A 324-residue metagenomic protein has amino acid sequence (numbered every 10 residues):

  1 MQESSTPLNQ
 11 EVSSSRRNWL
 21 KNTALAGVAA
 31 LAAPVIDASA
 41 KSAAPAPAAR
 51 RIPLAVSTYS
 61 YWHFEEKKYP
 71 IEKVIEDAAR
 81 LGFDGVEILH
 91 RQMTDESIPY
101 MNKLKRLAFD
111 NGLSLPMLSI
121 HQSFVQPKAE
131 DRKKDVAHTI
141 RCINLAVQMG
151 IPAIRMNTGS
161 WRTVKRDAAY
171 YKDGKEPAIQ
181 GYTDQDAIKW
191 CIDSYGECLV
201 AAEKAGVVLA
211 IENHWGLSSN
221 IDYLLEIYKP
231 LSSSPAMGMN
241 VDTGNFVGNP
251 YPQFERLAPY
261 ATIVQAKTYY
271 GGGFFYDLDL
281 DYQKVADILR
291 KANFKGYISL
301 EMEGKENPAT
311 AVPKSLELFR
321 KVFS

Functional and structural regions predicted by a protein language model:
Q2-P34, S39-A55, W62-L81, S218-S324: Histidine-acidic metal/acid-base catalytic patches
A24-A33, L107-S114, V125-G238: Active-site acidic/histidine proton-transfer and metal-coordination neighborhood in alpha/beta enzyme cores
A44-A46, I75, Y100-D110, I140-P152 (+2 more regions): Short amphipathic alpha-helices and their capping/turn segments at secondary-structure boundaries
A46-Y61, M117-S123, A168-K175: N-terminal small/glycine-rich loop or linker at the start of catalytic domains across soluble metabolic enzymes
V56, A78, V86, A108 (+6 more regions): Conserved, mostly hydrophobic/aromatic
V56-S60, I88-Q92, M117-Q122, M156-T158 (+4 more regions): A cross-domain feature marking catalytic cores of carbohydrate-active enzymes and several ubiquitous metabolic/repair
P70-K73, Y100-K103, R132-T139, I192 (+1 more regions): Charged helix-capping and loop-helix junction motifs
E87-K105, W161, K165: Glycine-rich, proline-tolerant flexible connector loops at the mouths of alpha/beta enzymes
